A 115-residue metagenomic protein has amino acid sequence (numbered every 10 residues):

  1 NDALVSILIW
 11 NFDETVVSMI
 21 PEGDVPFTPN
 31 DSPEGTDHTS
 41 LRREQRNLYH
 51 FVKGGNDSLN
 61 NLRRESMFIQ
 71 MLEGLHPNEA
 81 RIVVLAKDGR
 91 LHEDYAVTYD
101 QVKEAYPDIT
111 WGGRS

Functional and structural regions predicted by a protein language model:
N1-S115: N-terminal nucleic-acid-engaging modules of covalent nucleotidyltransferase systems
